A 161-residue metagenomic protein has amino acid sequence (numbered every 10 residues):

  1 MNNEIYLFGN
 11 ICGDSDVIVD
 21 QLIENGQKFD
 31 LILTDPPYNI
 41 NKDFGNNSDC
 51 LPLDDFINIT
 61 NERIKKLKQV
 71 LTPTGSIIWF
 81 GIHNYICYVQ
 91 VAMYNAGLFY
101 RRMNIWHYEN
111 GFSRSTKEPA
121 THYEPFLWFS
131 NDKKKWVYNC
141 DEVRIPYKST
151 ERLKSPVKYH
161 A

Functional and structural regions predicted by a protein language model:
M1-A161: Core catalytic lobe of class I
